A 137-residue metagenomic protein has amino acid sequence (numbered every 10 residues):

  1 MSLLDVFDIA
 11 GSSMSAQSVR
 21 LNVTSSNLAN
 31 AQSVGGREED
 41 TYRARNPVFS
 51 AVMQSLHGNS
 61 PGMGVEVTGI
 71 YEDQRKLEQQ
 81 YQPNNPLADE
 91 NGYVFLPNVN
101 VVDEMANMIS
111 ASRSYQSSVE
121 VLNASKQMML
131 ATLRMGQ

Functional and structural regions predicted by a protein language model:
M1-Q137: Amphipathic alpha-helical polymerization modules
